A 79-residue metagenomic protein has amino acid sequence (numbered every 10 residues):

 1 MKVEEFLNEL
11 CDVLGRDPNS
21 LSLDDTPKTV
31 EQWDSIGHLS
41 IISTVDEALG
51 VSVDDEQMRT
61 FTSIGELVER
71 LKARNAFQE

Functional and structural regions predicted by a protein language model:
M1-W33, G37-S43, E47-A48, S52-E79: Phosphopantetheine-dependent thiolation modules in NRPS/PKS and related acyl-activating systems
